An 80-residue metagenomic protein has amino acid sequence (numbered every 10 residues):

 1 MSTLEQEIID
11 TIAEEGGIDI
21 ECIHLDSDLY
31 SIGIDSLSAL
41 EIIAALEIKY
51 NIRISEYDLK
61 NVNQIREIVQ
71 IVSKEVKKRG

Functional and structural regions predicted by a protein language model:
S2-I43, K49-G80: Phosphopantetheine-dependent thiolation modules in NRPS/PKS and related acyl-activating systems
